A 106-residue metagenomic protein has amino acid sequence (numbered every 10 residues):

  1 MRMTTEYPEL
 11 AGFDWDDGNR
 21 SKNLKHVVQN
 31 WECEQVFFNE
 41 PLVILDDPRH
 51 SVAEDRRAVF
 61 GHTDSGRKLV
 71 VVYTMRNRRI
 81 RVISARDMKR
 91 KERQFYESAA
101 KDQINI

Functional and structural regions predicted by a protein language model:
M1-I106: Ribonuclease/tRNase effector modules and their secretory precursors
